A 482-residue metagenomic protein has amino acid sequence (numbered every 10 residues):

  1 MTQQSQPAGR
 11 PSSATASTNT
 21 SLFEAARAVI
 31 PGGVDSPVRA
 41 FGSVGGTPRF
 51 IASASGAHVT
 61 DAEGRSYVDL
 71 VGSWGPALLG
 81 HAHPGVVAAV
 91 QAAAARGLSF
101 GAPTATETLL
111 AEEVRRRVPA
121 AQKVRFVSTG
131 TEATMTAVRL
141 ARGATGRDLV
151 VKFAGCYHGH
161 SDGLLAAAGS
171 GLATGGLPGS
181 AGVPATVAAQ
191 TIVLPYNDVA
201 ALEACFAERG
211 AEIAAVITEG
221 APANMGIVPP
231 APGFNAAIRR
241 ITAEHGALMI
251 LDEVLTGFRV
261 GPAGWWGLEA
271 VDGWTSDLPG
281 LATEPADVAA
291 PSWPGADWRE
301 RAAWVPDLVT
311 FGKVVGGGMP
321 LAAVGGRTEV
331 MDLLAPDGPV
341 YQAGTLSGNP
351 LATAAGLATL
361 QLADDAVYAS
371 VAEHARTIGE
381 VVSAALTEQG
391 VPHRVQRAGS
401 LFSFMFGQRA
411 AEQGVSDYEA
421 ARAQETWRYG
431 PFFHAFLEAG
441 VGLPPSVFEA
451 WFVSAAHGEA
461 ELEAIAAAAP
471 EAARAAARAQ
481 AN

Functional and structural regions predicted by a protein language model:
T2-N482: Conserved N-terminal phosphate-binding loop of PLP-dependent enzymes in the Aspartate aminotransferase
